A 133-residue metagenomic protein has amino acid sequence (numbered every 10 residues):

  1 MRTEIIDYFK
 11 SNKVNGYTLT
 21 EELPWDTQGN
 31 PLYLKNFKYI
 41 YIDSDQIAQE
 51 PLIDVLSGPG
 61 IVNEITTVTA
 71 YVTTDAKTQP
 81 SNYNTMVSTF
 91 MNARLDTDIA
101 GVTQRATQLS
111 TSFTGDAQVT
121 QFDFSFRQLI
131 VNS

Functional and structural regions predicted by a protein language model:
M1-L56, T78, N82: Small/polar-rich, solvent-exposed N-terminal microdomains that initiate assembly or binding
M1-S11, I47-N63, A100-S133: Short, charged interaction patches at domain edges and termini
I5, F9, Y17-L19, I40-I42 (+3 more regions): Hydrophobic beta-strand residues in large extracellular and virion-surface proteins
G16-T27, D98-S110: Short glycine-rich, low-complexity/disordered patches
Y33-K35, T97, G115: A generic structural signal for short, non-catalytic loop/turn and secondary-structure boundary residues
P59-I65, V87-N92: Short, low-complexity, polar/charged sequence segments that are solvent-exposed and flexible
I61-K77: Short glycine-rich, basic-tinged beta-strand/loop micro-motifs
K77-I99: Short, hydrophobic/π-rich interface segment
